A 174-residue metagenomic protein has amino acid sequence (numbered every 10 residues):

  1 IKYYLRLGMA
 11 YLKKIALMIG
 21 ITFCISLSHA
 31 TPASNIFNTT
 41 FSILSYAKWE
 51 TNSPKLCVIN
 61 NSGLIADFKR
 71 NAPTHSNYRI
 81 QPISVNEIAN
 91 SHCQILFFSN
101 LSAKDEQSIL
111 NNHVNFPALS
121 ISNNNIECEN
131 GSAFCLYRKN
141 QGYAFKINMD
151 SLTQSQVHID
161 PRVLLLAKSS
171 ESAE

Functional and structural regions predicted by a protein language model:
Y4-A16: Bacterial N-terminal signal peptides that target proteins for export
A10-K13, H29-E174: Short hydrophobic alpha-helices and adjacent helix-cap/hinge residues
M18-C24: Bacterial N-terminal signal peptides
